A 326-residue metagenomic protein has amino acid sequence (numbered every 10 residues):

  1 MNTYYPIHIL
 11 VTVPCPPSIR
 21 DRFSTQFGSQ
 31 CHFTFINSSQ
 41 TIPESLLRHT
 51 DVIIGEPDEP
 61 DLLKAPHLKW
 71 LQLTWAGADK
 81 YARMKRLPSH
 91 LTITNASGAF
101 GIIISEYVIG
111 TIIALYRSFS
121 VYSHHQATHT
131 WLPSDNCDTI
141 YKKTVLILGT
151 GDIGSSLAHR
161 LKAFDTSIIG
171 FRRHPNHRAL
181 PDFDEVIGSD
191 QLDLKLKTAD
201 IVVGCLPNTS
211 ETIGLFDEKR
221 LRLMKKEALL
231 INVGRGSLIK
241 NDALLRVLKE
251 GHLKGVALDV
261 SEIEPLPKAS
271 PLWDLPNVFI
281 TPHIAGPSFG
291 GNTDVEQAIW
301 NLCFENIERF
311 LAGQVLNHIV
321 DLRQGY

Functional and structural regions predicted by a protein language model:
M1-V52: N-terminal glycine-/charge-rich "phosphate-binding" loop or analogous flexible N-terminal tail
D21-T25, P43-L47, D61-P66, Y81-P88 (+2 more regions): Short loop/helix-cap segments at secondary-structure boundaries that form the rim of catalytic
R48-Q126, C137: Phosphate/diphosphate ligand-binding glycine-rich loop within oxidoreductases
S105-H124, A163-F164, W300-R309, Q314: Oxidoreductase and adenylate-handling cofactor-binding alpha/beta cores
Y122-S156, E185: Glycine-rich NAD(P)-binding loop of Rossmann-like domains
G170-H174: N-terminal Rossmann-fold cofactor-binding loop
P175-P271: Rossmann-like adenosine-cofactor binding region
E227, V233-Y326: Rossmann-like dinucleotide-binding domain for NAD(H)/NADP(H)
